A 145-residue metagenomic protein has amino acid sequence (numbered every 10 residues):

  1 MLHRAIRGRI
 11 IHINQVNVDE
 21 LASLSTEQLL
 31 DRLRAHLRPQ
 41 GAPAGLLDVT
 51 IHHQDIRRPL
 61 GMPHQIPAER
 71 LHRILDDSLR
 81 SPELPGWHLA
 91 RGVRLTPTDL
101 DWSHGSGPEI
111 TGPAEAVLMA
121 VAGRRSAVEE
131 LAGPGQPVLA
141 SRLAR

Functional and structural regions predicted by a protein language model:
M1-I11, S25-Q28, R32-R145: Structured surface interface patches that mediate subunit assembly and partner/cofactor docking
V16-L21: Second-shell loop/turn segments in exported
